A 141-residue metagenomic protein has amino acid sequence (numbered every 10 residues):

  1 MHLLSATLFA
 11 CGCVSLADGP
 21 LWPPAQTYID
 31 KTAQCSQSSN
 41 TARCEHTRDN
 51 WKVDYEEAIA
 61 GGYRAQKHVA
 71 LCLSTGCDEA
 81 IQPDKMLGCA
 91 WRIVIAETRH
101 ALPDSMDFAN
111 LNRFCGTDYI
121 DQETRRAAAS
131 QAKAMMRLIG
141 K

Functional and structural regions predicted by a protein language model:
M1-T7: Sec-dependent signal peptide recognition, specifically the positively charged N-region followed immediately by
A10-G12: C-terminal motif of bacterial Sec signal peptides marking the signal peptidase cleavage site
V14-L16: Bacterial signal peptide processing site
D18-H46: N-terminal low-complexity, Pro/Thr/Ser-rich intrinsically disordered segments that act as propeptides or flexible
L21-P23, M106-K141: Terminal, low-structured helical/coil segments at or just beyond the last alpha-helical repeat
K31-N40, D54-D78, D84, R92 (+1 more regions): Short helix-capping/linker turns of helical repeat alpha-solenoids
H46, Q82-L87: Structural signature of tandem alpha-helical TPR/SEL1-like repeats, specifically the intra-repeat loop/turn
